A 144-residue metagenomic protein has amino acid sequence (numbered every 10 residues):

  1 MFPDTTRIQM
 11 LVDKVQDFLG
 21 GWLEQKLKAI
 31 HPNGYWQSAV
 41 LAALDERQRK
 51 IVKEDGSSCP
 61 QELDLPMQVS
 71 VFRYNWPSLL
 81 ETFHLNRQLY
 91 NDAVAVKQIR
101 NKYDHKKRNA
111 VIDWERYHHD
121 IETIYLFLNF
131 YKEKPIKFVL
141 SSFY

Functional and structural regions predicted by a protein language model:
M1-Y144: Amphipathic alpha-helical interface elements
